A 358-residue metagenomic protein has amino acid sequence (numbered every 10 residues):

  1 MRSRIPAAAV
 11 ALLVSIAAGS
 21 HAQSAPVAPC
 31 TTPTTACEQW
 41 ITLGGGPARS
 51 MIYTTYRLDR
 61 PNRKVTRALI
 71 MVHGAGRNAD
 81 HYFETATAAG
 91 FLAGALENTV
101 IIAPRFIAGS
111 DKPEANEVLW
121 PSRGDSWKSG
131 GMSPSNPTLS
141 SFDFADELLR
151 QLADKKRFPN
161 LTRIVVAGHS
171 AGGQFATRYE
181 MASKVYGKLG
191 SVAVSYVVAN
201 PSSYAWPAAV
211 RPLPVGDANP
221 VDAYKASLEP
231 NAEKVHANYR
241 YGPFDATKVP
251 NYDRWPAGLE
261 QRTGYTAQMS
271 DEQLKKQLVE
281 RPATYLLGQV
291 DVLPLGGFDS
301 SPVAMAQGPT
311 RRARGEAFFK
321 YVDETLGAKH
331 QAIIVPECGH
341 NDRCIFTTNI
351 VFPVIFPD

Functional and structural regions predicted by a protein language model:
A22-A68, G76, D80-V100, D125-P137 (+7 more regions): A domain-start/cap signature at the N-terminus of enzymes
H73, P282-G308: Conserved strand-to-loop "acid loop" that flanks and positions the catalytic carboxylate
H73-R77, S202: Active-site glycine-rich loops that stabilize anionic/oxyanionic intermediates across multiple enzyme folds
F106-L139: Cap/lid segment of the alpha/beta-hydrolase catalytic domain
F142-L161: Conserved acidic catalytic loop of the alpha/beta-hydrolase fold
G168, G172: Gly/Ala-rich beta-loop-alpha elbow adjacent to hydrolase catalytic centers
G173-Y186: Short glycine-enriched nucleophile-adjacent loop and the immediately C-terminal alpha-helix near the catalytic center
L286, V290, D299-S300, E316-D358: C-terminal catalytic histidine-bearing segment of alpha/beta-hydrolase fold enzymes
